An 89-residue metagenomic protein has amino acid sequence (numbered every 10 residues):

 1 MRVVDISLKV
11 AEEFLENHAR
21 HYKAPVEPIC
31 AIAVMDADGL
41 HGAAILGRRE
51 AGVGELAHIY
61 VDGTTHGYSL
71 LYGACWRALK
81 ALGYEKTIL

Functional and structural regions predicted by a protein language model:
M1-P25: Short amphipathic alpha-helix that is part of the acyltransferase structural core
D5, I29, M35-D36, L46-L89: Acyl-donor binding region in acyl/amide transferases
H18, E27-I29, D38: Polybasic low-complexity intrinsically disordered regions
L40-A44: Short glycine-/small-residue motifs
